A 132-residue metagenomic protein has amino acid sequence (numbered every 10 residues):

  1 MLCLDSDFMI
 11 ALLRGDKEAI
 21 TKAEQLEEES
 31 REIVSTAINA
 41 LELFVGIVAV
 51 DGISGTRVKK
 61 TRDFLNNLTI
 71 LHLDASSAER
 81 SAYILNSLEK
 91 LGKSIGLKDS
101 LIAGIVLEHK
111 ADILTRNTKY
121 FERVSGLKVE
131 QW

Functional and structural regions predicted by a protein language model:
M1, A103-W132: Acidic, PIN/NYN-like endoribonuclease modules and their adjacent C-terminal/linker elements
M1-S35, I47-D63: Short, well-structured N-terminal submotif of metal-dependent ribonuclease cores
D5-S6, L43, S81, V106 (+1 more regions): Generic structural signal for small/hydrophobic residues in well-ordered secondary structure, especially within
F8-M9, N39, S77, I102 (+1 more regions): Alpha-helix capping/helix-boundary segments
M9-I10, I20, L41-F44, L71 (+2 more regions): Nucleotide phosphate-binding site architecture
T69-D112: Active-site neighborhoods of divalent-metal-dependent phosphate/nucleic-acid chemistry enzymes
